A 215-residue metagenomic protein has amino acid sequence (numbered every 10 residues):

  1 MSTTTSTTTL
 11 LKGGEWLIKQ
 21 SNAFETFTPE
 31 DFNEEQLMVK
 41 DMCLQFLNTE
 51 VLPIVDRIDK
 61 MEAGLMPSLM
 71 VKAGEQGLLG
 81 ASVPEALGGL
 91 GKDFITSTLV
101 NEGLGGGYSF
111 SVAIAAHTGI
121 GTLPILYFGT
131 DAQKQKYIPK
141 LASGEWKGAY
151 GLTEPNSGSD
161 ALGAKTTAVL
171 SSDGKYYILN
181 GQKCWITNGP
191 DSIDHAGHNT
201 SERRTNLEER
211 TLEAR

Functional and structural regions predicted by a protein language model:
M1-E35: Intrinsic disorder at enzyme termini
S2-T4, T26-P29, V112, Q133 (+1 more regions): FAD-binding core of flavoproteins
K12, E75-G144, N188-D191: Internal helix-loop-helix
D31-N48: Mature N-terminal segment immediately following signal peptide/propeptide cleavage in secreted/periplasmic
Q36, L47, G77, P84 (+5 more regions): Buried hydrophobic positions in well-ordered alpha/beta secondary-structure cores of metabolic enzymes
F46-R57, G148-A149: Short alpha-helical functional segments enriched in proximate histidine and acidic residues
P53-E75: Short secondary-structure junction/hinge motifs that connect adjacent elements
D59-K60, G64, G88-G89, G158-S159 (+1 more regions): Conserved, non-catalytic sequence blocks in retroelement Pol enzymes and Pol-derived host proteins
